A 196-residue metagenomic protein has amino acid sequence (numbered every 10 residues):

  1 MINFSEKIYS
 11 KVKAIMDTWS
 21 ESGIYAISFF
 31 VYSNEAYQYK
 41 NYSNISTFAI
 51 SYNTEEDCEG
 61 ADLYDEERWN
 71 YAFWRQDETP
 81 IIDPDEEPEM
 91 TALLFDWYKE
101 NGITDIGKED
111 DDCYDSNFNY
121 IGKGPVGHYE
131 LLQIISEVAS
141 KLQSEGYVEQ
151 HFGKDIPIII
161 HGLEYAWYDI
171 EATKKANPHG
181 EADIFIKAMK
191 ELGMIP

Functional and structural regions predicted by a protein language model:
M1-K13, G124-Q143: Well-ordered, non-membrane alpha-helical segments in soluble/globular domains
M1-Y32: Short N-terminal edge-element motif at the start of the domain
I8, V12, M90, L94 (+2 more regions): Generic structural signal of hydrophobic/aromatic residues within well-ordered alpha-helices of folded domains
S20-D65: N-terminal interaction modules that seed assembly of large macromolecular complexes
E56-G127: Low-complexity, serine/threonine/proline-enriched polar segments
Y64, W69, L131-A139, I158: Generic hydrophobic, helix-prone segments enriched in Leu/Val/Ile
S140-P196: Glycine-rich, aromatic-bearing surface loops/beta-hairpins
